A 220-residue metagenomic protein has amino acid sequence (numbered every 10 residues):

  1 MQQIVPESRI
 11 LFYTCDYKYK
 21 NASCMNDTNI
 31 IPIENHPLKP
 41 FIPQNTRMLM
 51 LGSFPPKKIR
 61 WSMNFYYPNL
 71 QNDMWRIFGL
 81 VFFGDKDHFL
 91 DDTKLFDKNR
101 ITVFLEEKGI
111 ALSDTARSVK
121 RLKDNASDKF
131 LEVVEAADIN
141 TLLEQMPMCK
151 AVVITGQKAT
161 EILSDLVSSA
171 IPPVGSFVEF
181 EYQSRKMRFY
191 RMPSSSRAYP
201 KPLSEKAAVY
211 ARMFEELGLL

Functional and structural regions predicted by a protein language model:
Q2, Y13, K20, M25-N45 (+5 more regions): C-terminal capping/extension of enzyme domains
F41, T102-L105, E144-Q145: Short, conserved, surface-exposed binding loops centered on an aromatic residue
Q44-T46, E106-K108, P147-M148, R185: Residue-level preference for short coil/turn positions at secondary-structure junctions
M50-S53: N-terminal nucleotide-binding beta1-loop-alpha1 segment
M63-L131: Short, surface-exposed acidic-centric catalytic microdomains
G109-D165: Internal catalytic-core helix/loop-beta-alpha segment that presents or stabilizes conserved functional determinants
